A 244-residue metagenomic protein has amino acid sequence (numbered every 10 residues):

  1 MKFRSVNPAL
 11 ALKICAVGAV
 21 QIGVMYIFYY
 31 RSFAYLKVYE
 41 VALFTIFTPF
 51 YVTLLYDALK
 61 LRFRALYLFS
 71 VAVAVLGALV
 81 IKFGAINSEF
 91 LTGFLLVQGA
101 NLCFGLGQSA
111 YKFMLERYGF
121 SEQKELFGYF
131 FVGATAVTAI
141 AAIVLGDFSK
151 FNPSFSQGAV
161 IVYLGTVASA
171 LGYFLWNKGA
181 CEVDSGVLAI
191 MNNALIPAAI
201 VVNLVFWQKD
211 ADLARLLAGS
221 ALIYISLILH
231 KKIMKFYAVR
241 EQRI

Functional and structural regions predicted by a protein language model:
M1, V52-T53, I86-G146, I244: Transmembrane alpha-helical segments that form core, pore/gating elements of small-molecule transporters/exporters
M1, Y29, T48-F69, P197-L216: C-terminal transmembrane-helix exit sites in multi-pass transporters
M1-P8, Q21, L54, A74-E89 (+4 more regions): Membrane-interface helix-cap regions at the ends of transmembrane helices in multi-pass membrane proteins
K2-Y39, V80, T166-V183: Specific transmembrane alpha-helical segments of multi-pass solute transporters/efflux pumps, especially DMT/EamA
L10-A16, F63-A74, F94, S121-Y129: Cytoplasmic-side transmembrane-helix entry/capping segments in multi-pass membrane proteins
G18-G23, I27, P49-L54, G105 (+4 more regions): Hydrophobic/small/kink-forming positions within alpha-helical transmembrane segments of polytopic membrane proteins
Y26, E40-F47, Y111-T135, S169-V205: Helix-helix packing/entry segments at the starts of transmembrane helices
F63-F83, N193-A194, L213-M234: Hydrophobic transmembrane alpha-helices of multi-pass small-molecule transport proteins
